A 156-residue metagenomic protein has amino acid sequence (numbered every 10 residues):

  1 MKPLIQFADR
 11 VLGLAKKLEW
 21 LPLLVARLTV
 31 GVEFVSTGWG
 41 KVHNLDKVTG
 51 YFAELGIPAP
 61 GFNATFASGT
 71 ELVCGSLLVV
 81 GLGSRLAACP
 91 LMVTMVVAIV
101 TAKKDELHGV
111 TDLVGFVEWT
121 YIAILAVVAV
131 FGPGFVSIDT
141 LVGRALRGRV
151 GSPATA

Functional and structural regions predicted by a protein language model:
M1-H43, G61-G69, V73, V80-A156: Extended, low-polarity transmembrane helix blocks
L45-I57, R85: Short juxtamembrane and helix-loop transition motifs at transmembrane-helix boundaries in membrane proteins
